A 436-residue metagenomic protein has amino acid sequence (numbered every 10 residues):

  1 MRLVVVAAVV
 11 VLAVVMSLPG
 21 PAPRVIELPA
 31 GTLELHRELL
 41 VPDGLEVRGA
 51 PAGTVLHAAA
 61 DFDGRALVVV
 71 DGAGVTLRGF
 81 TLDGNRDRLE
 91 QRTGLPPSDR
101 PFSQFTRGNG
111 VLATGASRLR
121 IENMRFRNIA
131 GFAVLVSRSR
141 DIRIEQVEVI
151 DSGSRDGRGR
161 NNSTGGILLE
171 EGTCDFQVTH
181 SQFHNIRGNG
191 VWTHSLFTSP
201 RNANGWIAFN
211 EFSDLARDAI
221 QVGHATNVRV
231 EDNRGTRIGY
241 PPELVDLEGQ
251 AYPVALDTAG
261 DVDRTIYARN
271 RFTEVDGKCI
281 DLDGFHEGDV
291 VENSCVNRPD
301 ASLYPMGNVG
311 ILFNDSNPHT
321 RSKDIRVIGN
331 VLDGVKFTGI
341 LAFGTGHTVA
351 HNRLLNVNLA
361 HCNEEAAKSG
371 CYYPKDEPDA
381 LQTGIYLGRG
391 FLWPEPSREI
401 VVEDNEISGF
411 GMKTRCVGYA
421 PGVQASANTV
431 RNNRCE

Functional and structural regions predicted by a protein language model:
V6-V15: Bacterial N-terminal signal peptides
V15-V41: Acidic Gly/Asp/Thr-rich repetitive segments characteristic of extracellular carbohydrate-active and adhesion proteins
L28-G31, G49-T54, F80, M124 (+1 more regions): Extracellular beta-strand-rich, repetitive "passenger/adhesive" scaffolds that bind or process carbohydrates
L33-R48, V55-R78, D83-L119, A130-S139 (+2 more regions): Extracellular beta-strand-rich solenoid/capping regions of secreted or surface-exposed proteins that bind or remodel
E34-E38, P51-A52, H57-A66, R86-R92 (+15 more regions): Short glycine/acidic-rich loop motifs that flank beta-strands on beta-rich extracellular proteins
P42-D43, P51, D71-A73, L77 (+29 more regions): Parallel beta-helix/beta-solenoid
F80, M124, V147, S181 (+10 more regions): Consensus "Asn ladder" position of solenoid repeat domains
